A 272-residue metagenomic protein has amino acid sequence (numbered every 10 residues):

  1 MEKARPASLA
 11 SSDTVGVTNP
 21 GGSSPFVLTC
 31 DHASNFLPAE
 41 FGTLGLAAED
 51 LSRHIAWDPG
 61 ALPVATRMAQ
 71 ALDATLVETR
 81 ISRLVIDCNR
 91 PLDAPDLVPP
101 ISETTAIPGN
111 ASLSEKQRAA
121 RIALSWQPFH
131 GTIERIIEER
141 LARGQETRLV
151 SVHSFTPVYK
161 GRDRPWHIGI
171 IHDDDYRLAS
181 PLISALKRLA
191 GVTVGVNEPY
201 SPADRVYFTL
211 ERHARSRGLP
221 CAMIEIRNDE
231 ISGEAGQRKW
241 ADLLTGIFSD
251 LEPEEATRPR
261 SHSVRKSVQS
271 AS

Functional and structural regions predicted by a protein language model:
M1-L149, S154-S272: N-terminal catalytic or cofactor-binding beta/alpha core of small enzyme domains
